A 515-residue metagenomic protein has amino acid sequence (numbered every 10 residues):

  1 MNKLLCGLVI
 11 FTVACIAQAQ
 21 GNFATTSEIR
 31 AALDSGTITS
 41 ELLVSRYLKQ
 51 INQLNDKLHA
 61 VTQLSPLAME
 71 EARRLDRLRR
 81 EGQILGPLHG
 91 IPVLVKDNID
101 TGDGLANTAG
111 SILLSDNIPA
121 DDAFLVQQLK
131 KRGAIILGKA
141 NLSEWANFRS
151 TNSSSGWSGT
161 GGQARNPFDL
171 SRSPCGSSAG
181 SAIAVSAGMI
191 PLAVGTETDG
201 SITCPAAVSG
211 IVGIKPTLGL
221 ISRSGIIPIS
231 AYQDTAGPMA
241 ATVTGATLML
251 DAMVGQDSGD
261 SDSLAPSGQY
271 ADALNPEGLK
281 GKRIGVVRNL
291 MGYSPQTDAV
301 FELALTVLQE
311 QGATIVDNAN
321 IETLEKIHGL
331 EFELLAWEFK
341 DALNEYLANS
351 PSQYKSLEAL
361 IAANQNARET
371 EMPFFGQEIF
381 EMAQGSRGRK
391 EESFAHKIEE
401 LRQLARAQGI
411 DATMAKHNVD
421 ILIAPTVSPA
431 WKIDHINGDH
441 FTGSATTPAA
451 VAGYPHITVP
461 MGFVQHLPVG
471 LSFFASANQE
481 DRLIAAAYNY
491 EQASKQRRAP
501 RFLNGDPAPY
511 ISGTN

Functional and structural regions predicted by a protein language model:
N2-V9: Sec-dependent signal peptide recognition, specifically the positively charged N-region followed immediately by
T12-I16: N-terminal signal peptide c-region/cleavage motif recognized by signal peptidases
Q20-D199, T217, T306, M414-K416: Gly/Ser-rich catalytic/binding loops embedded in alpha/beta enzyme cores
G36, G90, K96, T297 (+1 more regions): Glycine-rich, small-residue loops and helix-cap segments that act as flexible hinges at active-site edges
V44, A123, Y293-N320, A342-Q353 (+2 more regions): Acyltransferase
I84, K215-A299, L303-A304, E322-E325 (+2 more regions): A short helix-breaking turn/cap at a secondary-structure junction
H89-A109, A273-V287, W337-R406, P460-P468: Short helix-loop capping/hinge segments that flank enzyme active sites or metal/cofactor-binding pockets
S158, I202, V208-G225, G462: Flexible glycine/proline-rich, aromatic-decorated loop/lid segments
